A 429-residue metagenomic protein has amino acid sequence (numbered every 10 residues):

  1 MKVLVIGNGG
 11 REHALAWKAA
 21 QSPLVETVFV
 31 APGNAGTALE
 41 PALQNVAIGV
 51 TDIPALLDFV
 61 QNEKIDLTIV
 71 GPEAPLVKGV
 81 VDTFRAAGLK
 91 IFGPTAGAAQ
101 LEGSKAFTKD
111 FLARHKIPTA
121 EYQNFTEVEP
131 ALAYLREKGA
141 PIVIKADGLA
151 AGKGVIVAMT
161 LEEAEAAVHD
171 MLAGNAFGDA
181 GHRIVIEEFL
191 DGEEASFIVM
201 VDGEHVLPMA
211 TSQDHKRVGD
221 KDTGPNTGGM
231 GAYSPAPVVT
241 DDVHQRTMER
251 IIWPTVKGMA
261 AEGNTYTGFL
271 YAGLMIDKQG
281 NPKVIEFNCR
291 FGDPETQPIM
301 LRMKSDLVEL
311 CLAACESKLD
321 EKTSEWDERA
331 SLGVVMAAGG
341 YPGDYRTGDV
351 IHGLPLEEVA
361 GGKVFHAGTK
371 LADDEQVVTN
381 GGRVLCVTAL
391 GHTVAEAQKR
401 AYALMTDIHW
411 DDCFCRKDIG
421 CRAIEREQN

Functional and structural regions predicted by a protein language model:
M1-A96: ATP-binding N-terminal substructure of ATP-dependent carboxylate-amine bond-forming enzymes
Q21-P23, A38-L39, N62, F92 (+13 more regions): Solvent-exposed alpha-helices and their adjacent loops that cap or buttress functional pockets in soluble metabolic
N45-T51, Q123-E127, A158: Short acidic-hydrophobic, aromatic-tinged amphipathic segments that line or gate anion-handling sites
P94-G154: A conserved helix-loop-beta module that forms one wall/lid of the active-site cleft in ATP-utilizing catalytic domains
G154, A158-T296: Internal nucleotide-binding/catalytic subdomain
M248-L270, N288-V359, A372: Active-site "cap" helix and flanking loop/linker of ATP-utilizing ligase/carboxylase catalytic domains
T369-D373, V378-N429: Generic C-terminus detector
